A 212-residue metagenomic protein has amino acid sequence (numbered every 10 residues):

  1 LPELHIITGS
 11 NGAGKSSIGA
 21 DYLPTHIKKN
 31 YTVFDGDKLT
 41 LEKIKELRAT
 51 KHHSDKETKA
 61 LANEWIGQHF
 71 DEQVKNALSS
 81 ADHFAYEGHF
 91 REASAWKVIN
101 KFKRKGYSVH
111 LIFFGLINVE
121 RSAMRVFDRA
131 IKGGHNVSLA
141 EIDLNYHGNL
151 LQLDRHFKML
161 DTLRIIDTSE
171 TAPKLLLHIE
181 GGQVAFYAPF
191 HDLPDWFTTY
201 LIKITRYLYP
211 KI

Functional and structural regions predicted by a protein language model:
L1-L4: Extreme N-terminal starter segment of soluble prokaryotic enzymes
I6-G9: The Walker A (P-loop) glycine that initiates the GxxxxGKT/S ATP-binding motif of P-loop NTPases
G12: Walker A (P-loop) phosphate-binding loop of P-loop NTPases
K15: Conserved lysine of the Walker
G19-S80: Conserved substrate/cofactor phosphate-moiety recognition/catalytic segment in nucleotide-dependent phosphotransferases
L61-F113, N149: Glycine-rich phosphate-binding loop used to anchor ATP phosphates in small-molecule kinases, encompassing both
Y107-L153: A glycine- and Lys/Arg-enriched "phosphate-lid" helix/loop adjacent to the NTP-binding pocket of small-molecule kinases
F157-I212: NTP-dependent small-molecule kinase module
